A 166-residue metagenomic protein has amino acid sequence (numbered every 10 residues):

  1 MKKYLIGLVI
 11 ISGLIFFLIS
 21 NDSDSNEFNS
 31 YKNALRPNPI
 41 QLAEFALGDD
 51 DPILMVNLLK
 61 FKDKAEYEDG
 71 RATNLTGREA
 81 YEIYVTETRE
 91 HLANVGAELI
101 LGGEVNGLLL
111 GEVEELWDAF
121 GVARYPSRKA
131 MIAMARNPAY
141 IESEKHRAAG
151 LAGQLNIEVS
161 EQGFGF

Functional and structural regions predicted by a protein language model:
K2-D118, P126, A130, S160-F166: Short S/T/G/P-rich N-terminal loop/turn motif that feeds into the first structured element of a domain
L108-L109, I141-S143: A short local loop/turn or secondary-structure capping micro-motif enriched for an aromatic residue
R124-Y125, M134, G150: Conserved catalytic core of Hanks-type protein kinase domains
A130, S143-H146: Short, hydrophobic/aromatic alpha-helical segments in well-folded domains
A133-Y140: Short amphipathic alpha-helices in soluble, non-transmembrane regions that often serve as interface/regulatory elements
K145-F166: Charge-dense polyanion-binding interfaces
